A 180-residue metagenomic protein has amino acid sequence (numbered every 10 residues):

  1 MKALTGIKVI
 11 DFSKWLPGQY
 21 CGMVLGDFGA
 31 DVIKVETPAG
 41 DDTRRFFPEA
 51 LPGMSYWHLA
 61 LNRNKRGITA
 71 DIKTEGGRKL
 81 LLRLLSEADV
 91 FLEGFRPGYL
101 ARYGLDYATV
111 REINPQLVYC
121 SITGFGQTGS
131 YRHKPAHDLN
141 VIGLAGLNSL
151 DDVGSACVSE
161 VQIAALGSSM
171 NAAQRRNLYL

Functional and structural regions predicted by a protein language model:
M1-L180: N-terminal helix-loop segment corresponding to the beta1-alpha1 unit of nucleotide/adenylate-binding folds
